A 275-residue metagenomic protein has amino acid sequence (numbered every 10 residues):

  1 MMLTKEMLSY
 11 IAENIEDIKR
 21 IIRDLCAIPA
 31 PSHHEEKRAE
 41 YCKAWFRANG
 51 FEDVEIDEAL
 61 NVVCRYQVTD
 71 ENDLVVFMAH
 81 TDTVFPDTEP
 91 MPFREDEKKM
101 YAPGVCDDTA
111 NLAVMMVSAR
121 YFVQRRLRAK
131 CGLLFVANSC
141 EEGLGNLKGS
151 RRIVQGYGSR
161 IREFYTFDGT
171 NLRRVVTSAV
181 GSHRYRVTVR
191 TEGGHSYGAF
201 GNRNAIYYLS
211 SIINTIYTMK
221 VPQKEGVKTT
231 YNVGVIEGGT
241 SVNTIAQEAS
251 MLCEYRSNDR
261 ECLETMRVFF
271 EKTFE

Functional and structural regions predicted by a protein language model:
M1-E6, E13, L172-R174, R186 (+1 more regions): Metal-dependent amide/peptide-bond hydrolase catalytic core, centered on the "pita-bread" metallohydrolase fold
M1-P103, Q124-R125: Acidic/His- and Gly-rich active-site-bordering loop/insert found across diverse amide/peptide-bond hydrolases
D24, V117-Q124, S211-T218: Short glycine/serine- and small hydrophobic-enriched flexible loop segments
P29, F46, C64, F77-H80 (+7 more regions): Buried hydrophobic positions in well-ordered alpha/beta secondary-structure cores of metabolic enzymes
D82-D96, I161, S178-T188: Acidic-glycine-rich active-site phosphate/pyrophosphate-binding loop
F85, L127, V176-S182, V242-Q247: Short glycine/proline-enriched loop/turn "hinge" motifs that connect secondary-structure elements and lie
K99-A113, H195: Glycine/serine-rich anion-binding loops at beta->alpha junctions that coordinate negatively charged ligand groups
D108-V180: Acidic/histidine-rich catalytic neighborhood of metal-dependent amide-processing enzymes
